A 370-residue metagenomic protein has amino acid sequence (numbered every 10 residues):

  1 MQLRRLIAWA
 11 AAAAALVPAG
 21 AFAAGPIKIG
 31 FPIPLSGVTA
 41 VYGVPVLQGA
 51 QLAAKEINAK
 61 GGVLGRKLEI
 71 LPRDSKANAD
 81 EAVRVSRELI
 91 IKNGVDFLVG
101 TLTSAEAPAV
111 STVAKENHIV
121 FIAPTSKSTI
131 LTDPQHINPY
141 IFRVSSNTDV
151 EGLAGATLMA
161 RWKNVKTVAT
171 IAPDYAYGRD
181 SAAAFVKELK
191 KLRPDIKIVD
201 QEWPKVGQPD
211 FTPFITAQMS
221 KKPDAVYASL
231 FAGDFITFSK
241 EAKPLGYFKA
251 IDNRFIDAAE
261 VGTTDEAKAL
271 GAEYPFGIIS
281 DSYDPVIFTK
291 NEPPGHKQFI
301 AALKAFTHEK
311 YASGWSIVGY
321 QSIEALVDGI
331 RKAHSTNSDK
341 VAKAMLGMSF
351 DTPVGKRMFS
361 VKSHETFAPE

Functional and structural regions predicted by a protein language model:
M1-K28, A59: Short, low-complexity disordered leader/linker segments with a strong preference for bacterial N-terminal type II
A24, L47-I70, K190-I196: Signal peptide-proximal N-terminal region of secreted/periplasmic/extracellular or secretory-lumen proteins
G30-G49, R73-D80, L102-T103, I171-D180 (+2 more regions): Extracytoplasmic "Venus flytrap"
V41-Q48, G62-D133, V144, W203-F211 (+1 more regions): Beta-alpha junction/loop-to-helix N-cap segments that form part of ligand/metal-binding clefts
E81-R84, S128-I130, N138-L245, F288-P294: Extracellular/periplasmic Venus flytrap/periplasmic-binding protein
L89, N93-L102, V120-P124, A169-A172 (+4 more regions): Periplasmic-binding protein-like
A242-Y320, R331-K332: Extracellular/periplasmic periplasmic-binding protein-like sensory domains
A302-I317, I323-E370: Segments of small-molecule ligand-sensing domains
